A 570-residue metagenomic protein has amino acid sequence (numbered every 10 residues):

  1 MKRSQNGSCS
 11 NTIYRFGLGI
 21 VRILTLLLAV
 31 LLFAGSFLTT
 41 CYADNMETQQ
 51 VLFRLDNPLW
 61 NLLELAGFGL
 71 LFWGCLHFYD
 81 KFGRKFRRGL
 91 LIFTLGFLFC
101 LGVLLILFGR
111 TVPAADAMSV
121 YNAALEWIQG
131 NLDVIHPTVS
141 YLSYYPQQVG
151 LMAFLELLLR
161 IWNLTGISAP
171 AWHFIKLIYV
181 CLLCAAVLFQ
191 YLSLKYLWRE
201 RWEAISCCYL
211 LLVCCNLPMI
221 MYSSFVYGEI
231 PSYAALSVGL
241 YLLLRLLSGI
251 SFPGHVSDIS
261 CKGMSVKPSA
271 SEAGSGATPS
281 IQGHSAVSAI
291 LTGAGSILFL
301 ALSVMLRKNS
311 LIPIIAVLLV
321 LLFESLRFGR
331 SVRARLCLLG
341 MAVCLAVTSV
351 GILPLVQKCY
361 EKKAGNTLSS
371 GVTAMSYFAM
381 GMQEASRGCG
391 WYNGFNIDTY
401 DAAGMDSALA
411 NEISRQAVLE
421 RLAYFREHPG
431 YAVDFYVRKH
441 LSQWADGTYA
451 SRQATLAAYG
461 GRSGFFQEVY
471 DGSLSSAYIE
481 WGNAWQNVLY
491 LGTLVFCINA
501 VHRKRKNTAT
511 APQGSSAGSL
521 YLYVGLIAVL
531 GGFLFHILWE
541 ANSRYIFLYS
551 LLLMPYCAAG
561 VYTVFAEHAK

Functional and structural regions predicted by a protein language model:
M1-L104, C337-C344, E567: Start-transfer (signal-anchor) and selected internal transmembrane alpha helices of multi-pass inner/ER membrane
F33, Q49-A66, P170-C181, Y436-V529: Membrane-interface anchor segments at the N-terminal boundary of transmembrane helices in multi-pass membrane enzymes
M118-S143, G150, S386-G394: Extracytosolic helix-loop segments that constitute the early lumenal/periplasmic catalytic or substrate-binding loops
N122, S140-H173: Short hydrophobic/aromatic helix or loop-helix immediately within or flanking a transmembrane segment in polytopic
I175-L182, C208-L243, S303-P313, Y545-S550: Multi-pass, polyprenyl lipid-linked donor-dependent membrane glycosyltransferases
L177-R199, V238, V495-N499: Transmembrane-helix motifs of polytopic, lipid-linked glycan transferases
Q190-C215, Y233, Y523: Transmembrane-helix signature of polytopic, membrane-embedded enzymes that assemble or transfer cell-envelope glycans
K358-G460: Membrane-proximal stem/loop segments at transmembrane-domain junctions that anchor or position
